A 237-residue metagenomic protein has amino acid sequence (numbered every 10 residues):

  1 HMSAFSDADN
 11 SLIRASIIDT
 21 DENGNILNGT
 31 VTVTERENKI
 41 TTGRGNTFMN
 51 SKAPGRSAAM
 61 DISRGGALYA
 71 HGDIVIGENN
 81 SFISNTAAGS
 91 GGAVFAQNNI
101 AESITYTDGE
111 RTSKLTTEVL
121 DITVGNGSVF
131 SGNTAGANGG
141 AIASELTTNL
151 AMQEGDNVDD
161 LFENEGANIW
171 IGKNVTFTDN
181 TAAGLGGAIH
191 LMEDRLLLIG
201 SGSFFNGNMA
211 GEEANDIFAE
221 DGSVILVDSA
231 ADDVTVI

Functional and structural regions predicted by a protein language model:
H1-T86, S90, V94-T134, N138 (+4 more regions): Surface-exposed loop/turn motifs in large extracellular/passenger domains
